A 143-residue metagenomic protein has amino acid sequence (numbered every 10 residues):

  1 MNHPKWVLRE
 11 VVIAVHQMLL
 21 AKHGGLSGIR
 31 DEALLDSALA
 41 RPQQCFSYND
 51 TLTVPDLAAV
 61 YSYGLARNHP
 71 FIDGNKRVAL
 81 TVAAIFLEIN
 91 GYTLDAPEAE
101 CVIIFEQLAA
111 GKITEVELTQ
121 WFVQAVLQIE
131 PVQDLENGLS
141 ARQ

Functional and structural regions predicted by a protein language model:
M1-Q143: FIC/Doc superfamily catalytic core
